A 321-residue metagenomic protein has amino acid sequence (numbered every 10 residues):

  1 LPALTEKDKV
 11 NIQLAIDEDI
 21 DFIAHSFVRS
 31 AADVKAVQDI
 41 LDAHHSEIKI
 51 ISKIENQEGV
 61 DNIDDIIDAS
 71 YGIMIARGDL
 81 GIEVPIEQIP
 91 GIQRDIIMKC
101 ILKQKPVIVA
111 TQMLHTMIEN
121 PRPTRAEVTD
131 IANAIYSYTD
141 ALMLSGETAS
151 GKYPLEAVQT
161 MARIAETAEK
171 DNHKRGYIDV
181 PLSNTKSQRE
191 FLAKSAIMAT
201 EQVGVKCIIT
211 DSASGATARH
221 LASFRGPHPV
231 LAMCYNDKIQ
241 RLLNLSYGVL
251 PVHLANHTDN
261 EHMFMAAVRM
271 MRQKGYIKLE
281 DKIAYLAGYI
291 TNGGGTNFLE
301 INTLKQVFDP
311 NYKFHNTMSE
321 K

Functional and structural regions predicted by a protein language model:
L1-K321: Non-catalytic helical/linker scaffolds that mediate oligomerization, partner binding, and domain coupling around large
